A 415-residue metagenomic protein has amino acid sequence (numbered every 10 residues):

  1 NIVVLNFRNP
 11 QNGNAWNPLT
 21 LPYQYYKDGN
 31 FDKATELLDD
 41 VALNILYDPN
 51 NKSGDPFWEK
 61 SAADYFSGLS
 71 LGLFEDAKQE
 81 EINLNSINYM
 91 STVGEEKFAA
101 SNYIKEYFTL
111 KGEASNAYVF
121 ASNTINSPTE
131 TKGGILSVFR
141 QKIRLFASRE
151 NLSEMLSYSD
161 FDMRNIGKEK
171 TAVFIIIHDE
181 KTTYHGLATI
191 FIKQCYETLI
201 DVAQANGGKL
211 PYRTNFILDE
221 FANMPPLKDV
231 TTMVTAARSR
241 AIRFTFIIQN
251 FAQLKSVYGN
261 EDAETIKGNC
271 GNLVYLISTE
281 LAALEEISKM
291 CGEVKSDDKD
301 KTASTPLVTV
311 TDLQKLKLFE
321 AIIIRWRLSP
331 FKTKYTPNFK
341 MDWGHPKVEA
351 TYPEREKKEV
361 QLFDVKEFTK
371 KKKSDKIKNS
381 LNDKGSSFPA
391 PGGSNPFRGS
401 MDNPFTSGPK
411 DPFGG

Functional and structural regions predicted by a protein language model:
N1-I242, T311-K332, P337-D342, K347 (+1 more regions): P-loop NTPase motor domains
V234-R325, N395: Conserved ATP-driven motor cores of ASCE-family P-loop NTPases powering translocation/secretion/packaging/pilus
